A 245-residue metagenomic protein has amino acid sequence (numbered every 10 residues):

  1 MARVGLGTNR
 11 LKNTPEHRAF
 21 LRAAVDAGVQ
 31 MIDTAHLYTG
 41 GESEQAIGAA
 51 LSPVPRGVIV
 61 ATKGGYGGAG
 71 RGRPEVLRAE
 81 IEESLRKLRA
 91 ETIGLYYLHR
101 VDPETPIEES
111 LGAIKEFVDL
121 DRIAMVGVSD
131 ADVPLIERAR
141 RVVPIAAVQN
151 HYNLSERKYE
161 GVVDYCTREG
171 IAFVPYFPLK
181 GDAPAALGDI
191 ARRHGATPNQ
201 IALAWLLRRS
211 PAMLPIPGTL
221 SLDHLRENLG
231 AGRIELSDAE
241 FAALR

Functional and structural regions predicted by a protein language model:
M1-V4, G28-M31, V54-V58, A90-G94 (+4 more regions): Short, well-ordered coil/turn segments that N-cap beta-strands
M1-V58: N-terminal binding-site loop/beta-alpha segment at the start of enzyme catalytic domains that lines or forms
G5-E16, G64-E75, H99: Active-site mouth loops of central-metabolism enzymes
N13, L37, V101-R245: Beta/alpha (TIM)-barrel catalytic core signal, keyed to glycine-rich beta->alpha loops juxtaposed to Asp/Glu that bind
N13-V25, G72-L88, E109, D132-E137: Short, acidic/polar
A23-D26, G48-I59, L85-R89, V118 (+2 more regions): Acidic (Asp/Glu)-rich catalytic clusters
R56-G68, Y96, D130: A short, structured active-site edge motif that brings together acidic residues
L85-P106: Active-site groove signature of glycoside hydrolases
